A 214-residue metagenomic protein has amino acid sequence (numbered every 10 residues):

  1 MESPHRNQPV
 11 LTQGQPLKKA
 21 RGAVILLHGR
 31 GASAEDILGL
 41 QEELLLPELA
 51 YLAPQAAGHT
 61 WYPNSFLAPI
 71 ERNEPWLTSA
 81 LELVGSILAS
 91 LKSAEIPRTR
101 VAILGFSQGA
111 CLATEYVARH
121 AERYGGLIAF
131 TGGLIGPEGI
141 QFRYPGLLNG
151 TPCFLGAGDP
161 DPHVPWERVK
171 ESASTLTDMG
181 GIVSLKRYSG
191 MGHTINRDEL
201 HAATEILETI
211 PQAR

Functional and structural regions predicted by a protein language model:
E2-R98: Serine-hydrolase catalytic machinery in alpha/beta-hydrolase-like enzymes
R30, K170-R214: C-terminal catalytic histidine-bearing segment of alpha/beta-hydrolase fold enzymes
I37-L40, I140-Q141, P165-T175: Short alpha-helix in the alpha/beta-hydrolase fold that links the catalytic acid
P63-I70, G132-P152: Flexible "cap/lid" loop of the alpha/beta hydrolase fold
L104-G109, A113: Gly/Ala-rich beta-loop-alpha elbow adjacent to hydrolase catalytic centers
L112-Y116, E138: Hydrolases whose catalytic domains are alpha/beta-hydrolase-1, hotdog thioesterase, or metallo-beta-lactamase-like
E122-I135: A conserved short beta-strand
F154-A157, D161: Short beta-strand/loop motif that positions the catalytic acidic residue of the alpha/beta-hydrolase fold
